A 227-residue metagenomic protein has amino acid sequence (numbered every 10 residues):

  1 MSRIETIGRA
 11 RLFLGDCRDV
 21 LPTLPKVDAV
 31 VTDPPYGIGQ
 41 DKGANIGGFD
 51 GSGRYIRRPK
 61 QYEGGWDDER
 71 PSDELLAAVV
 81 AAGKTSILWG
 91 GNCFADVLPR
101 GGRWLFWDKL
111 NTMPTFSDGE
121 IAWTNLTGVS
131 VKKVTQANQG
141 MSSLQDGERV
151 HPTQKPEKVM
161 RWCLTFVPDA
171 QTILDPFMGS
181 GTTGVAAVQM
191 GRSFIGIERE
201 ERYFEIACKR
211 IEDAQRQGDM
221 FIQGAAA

Functional and structural regions predicted by a protein language model:
S2-I7: Short acidic-hydrophobic surface loop/beta-edge motif
R9-G15, D219-I222: Conserved SAM-binding strand-loop segment of SAM-dependent methyltransferases
R11, V20-T23: Amphipathic alpha-helical segments that form coiled-coils or helix-hairpins used for dimerization/assembly
G15-D19, A225-A226: Conserved SAM/SAH-binding loop
T23-T32, Y36-Q61, G65, R70-A227: Class I S-adenosyl-L-methionine
